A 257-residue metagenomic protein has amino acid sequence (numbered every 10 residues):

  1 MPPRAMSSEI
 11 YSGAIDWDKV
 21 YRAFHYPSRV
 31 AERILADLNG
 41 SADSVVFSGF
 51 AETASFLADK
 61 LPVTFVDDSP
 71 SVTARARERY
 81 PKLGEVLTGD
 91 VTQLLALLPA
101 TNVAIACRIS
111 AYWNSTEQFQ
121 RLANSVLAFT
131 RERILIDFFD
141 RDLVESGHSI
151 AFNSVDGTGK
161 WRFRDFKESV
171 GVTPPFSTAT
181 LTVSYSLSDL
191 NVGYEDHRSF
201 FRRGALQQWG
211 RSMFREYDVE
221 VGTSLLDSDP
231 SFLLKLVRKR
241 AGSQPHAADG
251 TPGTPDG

Functional and structural regions predicted by a protein language model:
M1-A42, G49-G84, T88-L95, E117 (+1 more regions): Class I (Rossmann-like) S-adenosyl-L-methionine-dependent methyltransferase catalytic domain, capturing the SAM-binding
L95-L97, V126-L127: Short, conserved, surface-exposed binding loops centered on an aromatic residue
I105: A conserved beta-strand element that flanks and buttresses the S-adenosyl-L-methionine
R108-Y112: Short catalytic micro-motifs in class I SAM-dependent methyltransferases
W113-S125: A short, conserved alpha-helix within the catalytic core of class I
F129-I134: Short glycine-dipeptide loop
